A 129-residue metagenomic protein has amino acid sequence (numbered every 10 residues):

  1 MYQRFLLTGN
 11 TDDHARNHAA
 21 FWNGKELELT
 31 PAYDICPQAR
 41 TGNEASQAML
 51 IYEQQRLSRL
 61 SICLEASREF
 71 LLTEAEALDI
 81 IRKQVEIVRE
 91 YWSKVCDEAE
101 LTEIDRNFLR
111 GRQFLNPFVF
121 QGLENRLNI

Functional and structural regions predicted by a protein language model:
M1-I129: Anionic ligand-binding catalytic core segments
